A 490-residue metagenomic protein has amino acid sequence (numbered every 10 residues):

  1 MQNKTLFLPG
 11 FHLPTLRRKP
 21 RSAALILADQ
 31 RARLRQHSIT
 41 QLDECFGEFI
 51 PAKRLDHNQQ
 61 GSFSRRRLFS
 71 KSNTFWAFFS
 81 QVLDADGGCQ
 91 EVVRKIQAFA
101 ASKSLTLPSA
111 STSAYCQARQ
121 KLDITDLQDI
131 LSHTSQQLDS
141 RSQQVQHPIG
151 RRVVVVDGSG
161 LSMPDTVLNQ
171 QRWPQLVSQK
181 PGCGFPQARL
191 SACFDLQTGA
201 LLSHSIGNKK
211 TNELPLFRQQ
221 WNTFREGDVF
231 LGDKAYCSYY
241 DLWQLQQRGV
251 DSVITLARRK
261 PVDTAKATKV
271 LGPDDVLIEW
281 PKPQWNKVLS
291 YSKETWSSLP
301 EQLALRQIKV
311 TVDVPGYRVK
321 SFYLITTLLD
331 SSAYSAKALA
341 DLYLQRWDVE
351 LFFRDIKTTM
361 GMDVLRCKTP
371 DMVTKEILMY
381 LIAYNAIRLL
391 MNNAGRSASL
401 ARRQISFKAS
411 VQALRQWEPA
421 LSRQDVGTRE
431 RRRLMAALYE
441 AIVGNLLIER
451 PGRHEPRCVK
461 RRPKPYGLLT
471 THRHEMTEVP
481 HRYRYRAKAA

Functional and structural regions predicted by a protein language model:
M1-K95, R119-L122, D129-H133, I149-R152 (+2 more regions): Single, function-defining residue in the core of a domain
I96-L105: Extended, structured, electrostatic nucleic-acid-contact surfaces
S102, I124-T125: Short helix C-cap/helix-to-loop transition motifs enriched in small/turn-promoting residues
L105-L122: Major-groove recognition helix of helix-turn-helix-like DNA-binding domains
Q136-Q143: A short, well-structured juxtamembrane/interface segment
